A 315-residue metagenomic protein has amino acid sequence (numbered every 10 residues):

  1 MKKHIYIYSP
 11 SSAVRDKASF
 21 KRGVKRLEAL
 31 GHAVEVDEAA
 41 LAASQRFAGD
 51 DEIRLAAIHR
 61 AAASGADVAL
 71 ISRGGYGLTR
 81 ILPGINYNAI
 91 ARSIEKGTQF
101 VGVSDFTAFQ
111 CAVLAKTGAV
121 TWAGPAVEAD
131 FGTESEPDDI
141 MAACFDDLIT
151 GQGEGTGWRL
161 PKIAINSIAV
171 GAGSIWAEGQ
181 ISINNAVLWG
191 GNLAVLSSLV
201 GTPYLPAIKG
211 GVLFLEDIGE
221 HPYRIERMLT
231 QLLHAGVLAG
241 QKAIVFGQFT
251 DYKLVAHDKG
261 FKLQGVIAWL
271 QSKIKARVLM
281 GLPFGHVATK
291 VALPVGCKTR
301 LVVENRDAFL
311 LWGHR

Functional and structural regions predicted by a protein language model:
M1-G65: ATP/NTP phosphate-donor binding region
M1-R22, G157, K162-A172, I183 (+1 more regions): N-terminal amphipathic/basic leader segments beginning at the initiator methionine
D50-R54, R227-L232, D258-V266: Charged helix-capping and loop-helix junction motifs
V68-G84, V103: N-terminal glycine-rich "phosphate-gripper" loop used for MgATP/nucleotide binding and carboxylate activation
Y87-A112, K116, V120-V127, R277: Short, acidic/small-residue loops that bind anionic groups at enzyme active sites
V120-A194: Conserved anion/nucleotide-ligand pocket segment
P203-A256: Internal helical hairpin/lid segments
F246-R315: ATP/nucleoside-binding phosphotransfer catalytic cores, i.e., glycine-rich phosphate-binding loops
